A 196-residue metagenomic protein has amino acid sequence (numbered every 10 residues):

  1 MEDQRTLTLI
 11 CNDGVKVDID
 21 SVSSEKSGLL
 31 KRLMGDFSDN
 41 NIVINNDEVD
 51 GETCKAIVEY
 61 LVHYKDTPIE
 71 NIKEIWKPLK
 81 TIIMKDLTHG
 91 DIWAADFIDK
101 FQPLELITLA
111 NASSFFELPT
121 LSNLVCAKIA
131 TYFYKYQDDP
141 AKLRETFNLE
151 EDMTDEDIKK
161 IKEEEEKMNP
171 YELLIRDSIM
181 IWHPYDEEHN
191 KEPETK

Functional and structural regions predicted by a protein language model:
M1-E2, K196: Universal eukaryotic N-terminal targeting presequences
E2-P119: Canonical BTB/POZ domain core
K73-K196: BTB/POZ-protein C-terminal extensions
